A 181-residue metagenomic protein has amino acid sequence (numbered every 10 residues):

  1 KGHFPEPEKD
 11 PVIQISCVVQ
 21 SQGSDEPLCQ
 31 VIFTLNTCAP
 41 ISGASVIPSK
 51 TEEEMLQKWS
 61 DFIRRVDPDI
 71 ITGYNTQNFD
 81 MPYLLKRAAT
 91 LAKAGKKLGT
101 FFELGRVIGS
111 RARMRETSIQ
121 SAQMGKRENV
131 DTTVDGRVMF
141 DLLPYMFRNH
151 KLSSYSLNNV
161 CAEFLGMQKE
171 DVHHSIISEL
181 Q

Functional and structural regions predicted by a protein language model:
K1-I70, L91: Conserved RNase H-like, two-metal-ion catalytic cores of nucleic-acid enzymes
V18, D67-Q181: Metal-dependent phosphoesterase core characteristic of DEDDh/y 3'-5' exonuclease domains
